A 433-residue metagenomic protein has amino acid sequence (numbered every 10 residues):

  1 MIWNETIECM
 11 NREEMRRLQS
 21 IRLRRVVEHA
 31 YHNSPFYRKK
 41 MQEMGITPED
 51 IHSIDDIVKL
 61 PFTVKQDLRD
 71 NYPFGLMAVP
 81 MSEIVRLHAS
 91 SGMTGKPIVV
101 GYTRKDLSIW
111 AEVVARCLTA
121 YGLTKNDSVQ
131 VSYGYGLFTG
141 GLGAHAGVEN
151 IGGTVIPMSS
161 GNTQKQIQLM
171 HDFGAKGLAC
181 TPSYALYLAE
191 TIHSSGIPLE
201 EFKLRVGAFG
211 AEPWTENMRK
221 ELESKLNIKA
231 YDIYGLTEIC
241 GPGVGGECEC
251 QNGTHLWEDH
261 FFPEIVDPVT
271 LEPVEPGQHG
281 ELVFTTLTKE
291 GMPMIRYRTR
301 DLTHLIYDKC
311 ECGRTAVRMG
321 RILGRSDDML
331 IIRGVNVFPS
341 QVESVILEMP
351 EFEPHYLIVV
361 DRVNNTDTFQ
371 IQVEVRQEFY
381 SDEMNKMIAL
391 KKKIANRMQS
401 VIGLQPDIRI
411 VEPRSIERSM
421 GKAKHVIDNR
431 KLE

Functional and structural regions predicted by a protein language model:
M1-A89, T94-E112, R116-A120, N365-V373 (+4 more regions): Nucleotide 5′-phosphate-binding alpha/beta core
A30, S90-M93, V129, L178 (+4 more regions): Conserved S/T- and glycine-rich ATP-binding loop of Class I adenylate-forming
R104-C117, S128-Y187: AMP-binding/adenylate-forming
L123-D127: Short helix-loop-beta connector
S128, S195-W214: Conserved helix-loop-beta element of the AMP-binding
L178, T288-I402, G421: AMP-binding/adenylate-forming catalytic core of the ANL superfamily
A185-K203, K220-S224: Adenylate-forming
R205, W214-K309: Conserved AMP-binding/adenylate-forming
